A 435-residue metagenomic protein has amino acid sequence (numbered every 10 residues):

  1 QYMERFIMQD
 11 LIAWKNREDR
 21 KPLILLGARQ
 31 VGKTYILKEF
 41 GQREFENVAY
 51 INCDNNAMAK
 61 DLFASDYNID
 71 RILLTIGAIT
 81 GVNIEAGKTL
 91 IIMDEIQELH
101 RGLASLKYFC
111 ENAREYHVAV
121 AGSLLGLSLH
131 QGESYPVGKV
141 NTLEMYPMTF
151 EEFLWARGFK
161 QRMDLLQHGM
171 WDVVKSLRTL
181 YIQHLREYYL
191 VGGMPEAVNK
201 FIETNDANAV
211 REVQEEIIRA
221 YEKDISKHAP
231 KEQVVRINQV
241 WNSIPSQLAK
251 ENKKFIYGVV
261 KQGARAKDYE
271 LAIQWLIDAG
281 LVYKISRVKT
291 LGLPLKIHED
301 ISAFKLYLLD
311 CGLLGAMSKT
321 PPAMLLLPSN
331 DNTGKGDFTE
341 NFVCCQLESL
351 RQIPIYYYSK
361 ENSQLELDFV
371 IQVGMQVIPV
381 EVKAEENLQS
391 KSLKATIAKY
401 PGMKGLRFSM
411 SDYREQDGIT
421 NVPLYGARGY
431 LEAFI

Functional and structural regions predicted by a protein language model:
Y2-E18: Pre-Walker A adenine-sensing motif
K33: Conserved lysine of the Walker
I36, F40: Hydrophobic positions on the alpha1 helix immediately C-terminal to the Walker A/P-loop
N55-A86: Short glycine-rich substrate-engagement loop in P-loop NTPases that contacts/grips substrate
I92, H117-S123, E144: Structural recognition of the conserved hydrophobic beta-strand(s) that form the central parallel beta-sheet of P-loop
L129-A249: Interdomain motor-coupling "hinge/lid" segment immediately C-terminal to the ATP-binding subdomain of NTP-driven enzymes
M194, N199-E366, V370-V373: Accessory nucleic acid-recognition modules appended to NTPase machines
L347, L367-E386, G405: Conserved catalytic cores of phosphodiester-cleaving nucleases, focusing on short active-site segments
